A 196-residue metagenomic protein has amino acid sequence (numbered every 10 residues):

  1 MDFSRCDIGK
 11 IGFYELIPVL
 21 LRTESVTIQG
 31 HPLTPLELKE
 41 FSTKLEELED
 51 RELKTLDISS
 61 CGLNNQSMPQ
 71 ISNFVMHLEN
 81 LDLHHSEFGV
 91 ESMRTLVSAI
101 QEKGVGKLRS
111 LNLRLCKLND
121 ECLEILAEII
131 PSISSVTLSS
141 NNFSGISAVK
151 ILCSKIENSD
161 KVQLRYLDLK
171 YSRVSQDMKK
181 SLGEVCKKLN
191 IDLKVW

Functional and structural regions predicted by a protein language model:
M1, K10, S25-H31, P35-L36 (+2 more regions): The feature captures the LRR N-terminal capping module
M1-F3, E24-I28, K54-I58, E79-L83 (+3 more regions): Conserved hydrophobic beta-strand positions in leucine-rich repeat
C6, C61, C116, C186 (+1 more regions): Disulfide-bonded cysteines in secreted/extracellular proteins and peptides
D7-Y14, P32-E40, G62-P69, E87-T95 (+3 more regions): Short, solvent-exposed loop/turn at the beta-strand->alpha-helix junction within individual leucine-rich repeat
G12-R22, E40-R51, S67-M76, L96-G106 (+3 more regions): Leucine-rich repeat
L56, D82-S86, M93-S98, G104-G106 (+1 more regions): Compact recognition or signaling/catalytic modules
K107, D120-E121, S134-W196: C-terminal capping region of solenoid repeat domains
